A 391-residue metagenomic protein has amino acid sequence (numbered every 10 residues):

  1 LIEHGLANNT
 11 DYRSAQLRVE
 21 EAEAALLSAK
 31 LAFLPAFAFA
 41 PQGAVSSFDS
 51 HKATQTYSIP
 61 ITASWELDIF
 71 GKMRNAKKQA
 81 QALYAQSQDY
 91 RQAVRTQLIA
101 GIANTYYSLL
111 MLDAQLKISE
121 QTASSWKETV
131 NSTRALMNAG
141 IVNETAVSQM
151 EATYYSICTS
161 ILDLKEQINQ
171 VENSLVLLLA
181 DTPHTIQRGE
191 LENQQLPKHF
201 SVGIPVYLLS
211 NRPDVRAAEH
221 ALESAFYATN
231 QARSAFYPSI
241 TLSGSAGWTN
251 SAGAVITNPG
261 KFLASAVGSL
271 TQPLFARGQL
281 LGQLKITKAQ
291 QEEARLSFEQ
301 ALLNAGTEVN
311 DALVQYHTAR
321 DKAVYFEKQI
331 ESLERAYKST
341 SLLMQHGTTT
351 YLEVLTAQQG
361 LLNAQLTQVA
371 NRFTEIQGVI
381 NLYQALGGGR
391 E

Functional and structural regions predicted by a protein language model:
L1-A25, N193-E223, P273-L274, L302 (+3 more regions): Bacterial Sec-pathway N-terminal export signals of envelope proteins
L1-E3, P41-T62, T185-S201, Y207 (+2 more regions): Small/polar, glycine/serine/threonine/aspartate-rich low-complexity segments that form flexible
R13-S14, K30-L31, L67-R95, T145 (+6 more regions): Sec/SRP-type N-terminal targeting helices
A38-T54, S58-E66, K72, A76-L83 (+1 more regions): Outer membrane beta-barrel translocator domains of Type V secretion systems
M73, A82, D89-I204, Q315 (+4 more regions): Periplasmic alpha-helical coiled-coil/stalk elements that build and connect Gram-negative outer-membrane
M137-I141, M344-T348, A385-G389: A short glycine-centered flexible hinge/capping loop motif at secondary-structure junctions
G140-N143, A305, A312, G347-Y351: Alpha-helical heptad-repeat coiled-coil segments that mediate oligomerization/polymerization in large
P183, L196, T367-E391: Acidic, low-complexity, intrinsically disordered peripheral segments
